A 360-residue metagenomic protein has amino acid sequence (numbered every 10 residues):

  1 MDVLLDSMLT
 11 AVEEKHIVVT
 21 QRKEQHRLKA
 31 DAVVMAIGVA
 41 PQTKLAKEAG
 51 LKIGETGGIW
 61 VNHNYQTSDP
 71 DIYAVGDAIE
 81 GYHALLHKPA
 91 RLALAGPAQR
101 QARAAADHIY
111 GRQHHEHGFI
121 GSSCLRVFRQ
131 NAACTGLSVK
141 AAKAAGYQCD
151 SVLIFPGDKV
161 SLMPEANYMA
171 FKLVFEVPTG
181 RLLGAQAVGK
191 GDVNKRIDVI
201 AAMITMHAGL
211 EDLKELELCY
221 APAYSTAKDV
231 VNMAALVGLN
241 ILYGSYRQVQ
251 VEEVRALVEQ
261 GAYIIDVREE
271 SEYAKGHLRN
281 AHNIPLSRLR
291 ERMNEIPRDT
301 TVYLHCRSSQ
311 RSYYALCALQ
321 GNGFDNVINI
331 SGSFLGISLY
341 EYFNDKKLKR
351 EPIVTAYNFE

Functional and structural regions predicted by a protein language model:
D2-L4, Y73, D150-V152, H282-I284 (+1 more regions): General small-molecule cofactor/ligand-binding pocket signal
L5-K15: A conserved short coil-to-beta-strand element within the FAD-binding core of flavoproteins
L9, V19-R27: A structured beta-alpha segment of the ubiquitous adenosine-cofactor-binding alpha/beta core
H16, H26-A104, V199, M203: FAD-site-proximal beta/loop scaffold in flavoenzymes
R22, N62, E176-V177: Short, acidic, Ser/Thr-enriched surface-loop or helix-capping motifs
A78-K190, T226, V230-A256, A262: Mid-to-C-terminal Rossmann-like scaffold of FAD/NAD(P)H-dependent oxidoreductases
G191-A208: A short, polar/charged loop-to-alpha-helix boundary motif
E211-P222, T226-E253, L257-Y263, E270-Y303 (+1 more regions): Rhodanese-like catalytic fold shared by cysteine-dependent sulfurtransferases and DSP/PTP-type phosphatases
